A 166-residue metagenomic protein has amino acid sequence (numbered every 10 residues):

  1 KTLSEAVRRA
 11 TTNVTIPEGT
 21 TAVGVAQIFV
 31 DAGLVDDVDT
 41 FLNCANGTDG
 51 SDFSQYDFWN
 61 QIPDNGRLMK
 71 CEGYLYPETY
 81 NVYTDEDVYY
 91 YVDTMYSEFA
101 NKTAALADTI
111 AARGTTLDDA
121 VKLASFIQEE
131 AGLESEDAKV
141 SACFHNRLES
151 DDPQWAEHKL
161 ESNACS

Functional and structural regions predicted by a protein language model:
K1-K159: Conserved catalytic or metal-liganding residues and their short signature motifs at active sites of enzymes
A164-C165: Low-complexity, Pro/Ser/Thr
